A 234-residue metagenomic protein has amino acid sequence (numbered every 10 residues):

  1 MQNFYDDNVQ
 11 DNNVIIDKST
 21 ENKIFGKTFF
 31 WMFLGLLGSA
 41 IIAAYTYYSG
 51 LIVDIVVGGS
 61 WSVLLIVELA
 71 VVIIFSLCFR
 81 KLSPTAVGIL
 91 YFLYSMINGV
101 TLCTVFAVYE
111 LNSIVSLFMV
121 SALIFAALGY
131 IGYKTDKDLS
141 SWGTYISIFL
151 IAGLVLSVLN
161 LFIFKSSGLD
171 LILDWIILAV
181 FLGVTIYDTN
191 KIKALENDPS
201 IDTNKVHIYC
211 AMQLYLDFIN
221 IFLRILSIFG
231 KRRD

Functional and structural regions predicted by a protein language model:
M1-D234: A hydrophobic alpha-helical transmembrane-helix feature that marks the membrane cores and membrane-interface segments
